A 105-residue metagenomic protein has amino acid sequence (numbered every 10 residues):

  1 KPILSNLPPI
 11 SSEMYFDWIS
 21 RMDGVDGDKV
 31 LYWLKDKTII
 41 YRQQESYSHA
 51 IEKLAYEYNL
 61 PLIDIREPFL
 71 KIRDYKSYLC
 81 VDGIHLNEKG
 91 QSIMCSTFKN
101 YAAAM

Functional and structural regions predicted by a protein language model:
K1-P2, L60: A short helix->loop->beta-strand "cap" motif at the edges of active sites that frequently abuts
L4-N6: Structural beta-sheet core signal
P8, R66-F69, K99: Catalytic metal-binding/acid-base residues of hydrolase active sites
I10-Y15, L70-K71: Short catalytic/ligand-binding loop motif for oxyanion handling, primarily in non-cytosolic enzymes, centered on
M14-I63: Substrate-gating cap/lid alpha-helix
W18-S20, S77-C80: Short low-complexity, flexible loop/linker segments enriched in glycine and/or proline with clustered acidic
V30-Y32, D74-Y78: Short glycine/proline-rich turn/loop motifs
Y58-P61, Y78-M105: Histidine-centered active-site loop/cap adjacent to the catalytic His in serine esterases/O-acetyl transfer systems
